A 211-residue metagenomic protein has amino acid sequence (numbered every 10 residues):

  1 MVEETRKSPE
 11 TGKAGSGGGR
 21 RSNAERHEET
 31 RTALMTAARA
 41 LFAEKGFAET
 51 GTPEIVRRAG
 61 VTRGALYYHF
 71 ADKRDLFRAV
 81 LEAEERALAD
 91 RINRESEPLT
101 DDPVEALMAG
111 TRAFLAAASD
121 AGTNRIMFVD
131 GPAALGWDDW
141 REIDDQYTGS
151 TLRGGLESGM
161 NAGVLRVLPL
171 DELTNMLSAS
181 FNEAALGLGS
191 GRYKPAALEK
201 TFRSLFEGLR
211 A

Functional and structural regions predicted by a protein language model:
M1-K45, E49-R58, D75: Basic, helix-initiating cap at the start of DNA-binding domains
E28-R39, A48-E49, R57-G60, H69-N93 (+2 more regions): An amphipathic alpha-helix adjacent to DNA-recognition modules
G64: Key DNA-contact positions within bacterial/archaeal DNA-binding proteins
A79, D90-D120, L173-L177, E199: Hydrophobic alpha-helical connector segments
R86-N93, W137-A162, D171-N175, A196: Amphipathic alpha-helical packing segments from all-alpha helical-bundle domains
A116-D120, R153-G154, S158, L177-P195 (+1 more regions): Amphipathic C-terminal alpha-helical segment
A118-D138: Amphipathic alpha-helical segments used for helix-helix packing
